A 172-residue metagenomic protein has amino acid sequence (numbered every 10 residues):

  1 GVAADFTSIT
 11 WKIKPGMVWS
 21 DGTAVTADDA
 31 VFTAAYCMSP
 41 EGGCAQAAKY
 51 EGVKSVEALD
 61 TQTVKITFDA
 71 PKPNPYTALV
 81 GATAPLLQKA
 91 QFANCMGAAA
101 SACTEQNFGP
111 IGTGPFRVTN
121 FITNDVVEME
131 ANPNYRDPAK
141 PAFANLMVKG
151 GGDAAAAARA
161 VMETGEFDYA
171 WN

Functional and structural regions predicted by a protein language model:
G1-G43, L59, K65, A158-T164: Aromatic- and charge-enriched surface segment that lines or borders ligand/interaction sites
A4-S8, E51, L59-T63, I111-T113 (+2 more regions): Extracytoplasmic
S8-K12, A30-T33, V64-I66, G114-R117 (+3 more regions): Short, well-ordered beta-strand elements
T10-K12, A47-C95, N120-I122: Surface-exposed binding/hinge segments that line and control ligand-binding clefts or catalytic entry sites
P15, T104, P133-N172: Ligand-site clamp/hinge motif
G16-W19, C37-P40, P71-N74, T123-D125 (+2 more regions): Solvent-exposed loop/turn segments at secondary-structure junctions within structured extracellular/periplasmic domains
T23-A24, D28-D29, T77-L86, F143-A144: Extended Gly/Ser/Thr-rich low-complexity repeat segments, especially those forming or decorating extracellular
G81-P141: Gly/Pro-rich hinge or "lid" segments in bacterial periplasmic/extracellular proteins
